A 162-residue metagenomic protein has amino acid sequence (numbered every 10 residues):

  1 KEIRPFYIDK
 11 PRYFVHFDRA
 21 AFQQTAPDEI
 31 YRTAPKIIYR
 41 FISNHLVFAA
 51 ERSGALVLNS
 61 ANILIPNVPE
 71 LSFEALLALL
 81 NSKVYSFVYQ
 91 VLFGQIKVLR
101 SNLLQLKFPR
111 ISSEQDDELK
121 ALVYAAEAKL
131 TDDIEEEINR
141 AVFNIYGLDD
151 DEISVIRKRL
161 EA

Functional and structural regions predicted by a protein language model:
K1-E114: Polybasic, glycine- and aromatic-enriched phosphate-binding surface used to engage nucleic acids
R110-A162: Non-catalytic DNA-recognition/assembly elements of restriction-modification systems
